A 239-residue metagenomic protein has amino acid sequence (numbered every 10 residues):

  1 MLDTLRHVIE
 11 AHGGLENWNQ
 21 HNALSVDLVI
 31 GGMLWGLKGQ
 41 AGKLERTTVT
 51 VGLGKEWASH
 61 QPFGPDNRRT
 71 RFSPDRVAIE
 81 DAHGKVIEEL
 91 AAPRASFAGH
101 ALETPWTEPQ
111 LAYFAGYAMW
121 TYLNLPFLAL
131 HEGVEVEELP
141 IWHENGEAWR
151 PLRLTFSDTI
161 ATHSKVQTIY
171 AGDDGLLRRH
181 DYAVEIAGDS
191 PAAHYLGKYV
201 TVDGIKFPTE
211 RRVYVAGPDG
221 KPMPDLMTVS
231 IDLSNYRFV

Functional and structural regions predicted by a protein language model:
D3, D81-I160, A187: Flexible, processing/modification-adjacent segments and terminal tails in exported/periplasmic/extracellular proteins
D3, E10, L15-E89, E138: N-terminal mature ectodomain segment of secretory-pathway/periplasmic proteins
L15, P65, F127-L139, M223-V239: Intrinsically disordered terminal and processing segments
W18-N19, W35-L37, Y122, R178 (+2 more regions): Tryptophan-centered motif/residue detector
M33-L44, K55-G64, W120-E135, F156-T162 (+1 more regions): Short, solvent-exposed secondary-structure boundary motifs
E56-W57, A78-A98, A193, K198-R212: Short flexible/disordered coil segments
P62, D66-T107, A216, K221-Y236: Catalytic loop of the DD-peptidase/beta-lactamase superfamily, centered on the K-T-G motif and neighboring
G146-V239: Gly/Pro-enriched, hydrophobic low-complexity segments that function as extracytoplasmic propeptides/linkers
